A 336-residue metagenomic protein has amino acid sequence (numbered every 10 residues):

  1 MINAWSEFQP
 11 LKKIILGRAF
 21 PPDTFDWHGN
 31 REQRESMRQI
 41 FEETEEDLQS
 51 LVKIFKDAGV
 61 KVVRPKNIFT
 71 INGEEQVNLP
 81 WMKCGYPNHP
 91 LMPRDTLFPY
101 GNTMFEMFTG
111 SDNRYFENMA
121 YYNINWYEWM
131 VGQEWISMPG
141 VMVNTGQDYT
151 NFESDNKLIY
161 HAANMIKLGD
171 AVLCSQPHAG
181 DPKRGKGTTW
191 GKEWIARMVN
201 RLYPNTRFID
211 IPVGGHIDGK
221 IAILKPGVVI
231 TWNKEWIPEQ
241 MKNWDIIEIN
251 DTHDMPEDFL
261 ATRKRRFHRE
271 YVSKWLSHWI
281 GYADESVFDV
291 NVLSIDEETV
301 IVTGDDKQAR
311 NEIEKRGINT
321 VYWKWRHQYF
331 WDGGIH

Functional and structural regions predicted by a protein language model:
M1-H336: The feature marks the mature, well-folded catalytic cores of soluble enzymes
